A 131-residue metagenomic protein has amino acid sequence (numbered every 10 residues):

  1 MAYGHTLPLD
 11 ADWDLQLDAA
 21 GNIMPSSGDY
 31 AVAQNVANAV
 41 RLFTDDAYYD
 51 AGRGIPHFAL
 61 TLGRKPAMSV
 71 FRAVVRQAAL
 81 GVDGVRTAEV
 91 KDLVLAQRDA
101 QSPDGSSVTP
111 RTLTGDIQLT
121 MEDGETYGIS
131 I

Functional and structural regions predicted by a protein language model:
M1-A73, Q77, V94-I131: Immediate N-terminus of the mature polypeptide
V75-K91: Short acidic amphipathic segments
